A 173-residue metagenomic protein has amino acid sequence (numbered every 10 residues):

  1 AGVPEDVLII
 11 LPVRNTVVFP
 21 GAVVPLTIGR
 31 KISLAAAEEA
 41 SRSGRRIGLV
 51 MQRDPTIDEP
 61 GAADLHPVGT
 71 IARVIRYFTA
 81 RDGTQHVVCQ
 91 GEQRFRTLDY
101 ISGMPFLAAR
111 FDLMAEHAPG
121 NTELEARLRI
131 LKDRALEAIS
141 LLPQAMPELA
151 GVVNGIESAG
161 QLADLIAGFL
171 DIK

Functional and structural regions predicted by a protein language model:
A1-K173: N-terminal low-complexity, acidic/polar interaction/targeting segments
